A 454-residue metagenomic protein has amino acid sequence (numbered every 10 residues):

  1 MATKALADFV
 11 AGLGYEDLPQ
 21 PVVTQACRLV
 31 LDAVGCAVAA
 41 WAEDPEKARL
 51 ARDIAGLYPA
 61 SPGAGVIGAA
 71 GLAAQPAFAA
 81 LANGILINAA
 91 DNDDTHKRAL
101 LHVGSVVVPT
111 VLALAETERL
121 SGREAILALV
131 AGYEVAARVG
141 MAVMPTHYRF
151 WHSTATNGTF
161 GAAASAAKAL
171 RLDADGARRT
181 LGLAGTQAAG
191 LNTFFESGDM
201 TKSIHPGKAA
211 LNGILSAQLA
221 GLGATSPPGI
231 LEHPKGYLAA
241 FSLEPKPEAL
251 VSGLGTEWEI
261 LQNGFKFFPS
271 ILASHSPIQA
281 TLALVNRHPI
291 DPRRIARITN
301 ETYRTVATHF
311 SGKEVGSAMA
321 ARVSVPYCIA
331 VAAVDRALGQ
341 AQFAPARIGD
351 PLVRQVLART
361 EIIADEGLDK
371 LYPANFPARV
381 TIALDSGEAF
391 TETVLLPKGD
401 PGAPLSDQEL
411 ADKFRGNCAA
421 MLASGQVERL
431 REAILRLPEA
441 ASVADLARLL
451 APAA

Functional and structural regions predicted by a protein language model:
M1-L100, T201-L211, Q218-A454: Terminal-appendage/accessory-domain detector
V34, V107-L114, L129-V139, T159-L170 (+3 more regions): Buried hydrophobic packing segments
L72-D91, I126-M141, G176-Q187, A239-A240: Short, charged, amphipathic alpha-helices and their helix-cap/turn boundaries
L86-V139: Hydrophobic alpha-helical hairpins/lids featuring a short glycine-rich hinge
A99-S105, A125-L129, H147-T159, I204-P206 (+2 more regions): Active-site nucleophile and cofactor-binding loops and adjacent substrate-binding regions of central metabolic enzymes
G104-P109, H152-A169, R179-A249: Amphipathic alpha-helical interface segments
T117-L129, R171-R178, S226-G229: Structural helix-adjacent loops and short alpha-helical linkers that scaffold large soluble proteins
V143-Y148, S197: Membrane-interface helix caps and helix-loop-helix hairpins in membrane proteins
